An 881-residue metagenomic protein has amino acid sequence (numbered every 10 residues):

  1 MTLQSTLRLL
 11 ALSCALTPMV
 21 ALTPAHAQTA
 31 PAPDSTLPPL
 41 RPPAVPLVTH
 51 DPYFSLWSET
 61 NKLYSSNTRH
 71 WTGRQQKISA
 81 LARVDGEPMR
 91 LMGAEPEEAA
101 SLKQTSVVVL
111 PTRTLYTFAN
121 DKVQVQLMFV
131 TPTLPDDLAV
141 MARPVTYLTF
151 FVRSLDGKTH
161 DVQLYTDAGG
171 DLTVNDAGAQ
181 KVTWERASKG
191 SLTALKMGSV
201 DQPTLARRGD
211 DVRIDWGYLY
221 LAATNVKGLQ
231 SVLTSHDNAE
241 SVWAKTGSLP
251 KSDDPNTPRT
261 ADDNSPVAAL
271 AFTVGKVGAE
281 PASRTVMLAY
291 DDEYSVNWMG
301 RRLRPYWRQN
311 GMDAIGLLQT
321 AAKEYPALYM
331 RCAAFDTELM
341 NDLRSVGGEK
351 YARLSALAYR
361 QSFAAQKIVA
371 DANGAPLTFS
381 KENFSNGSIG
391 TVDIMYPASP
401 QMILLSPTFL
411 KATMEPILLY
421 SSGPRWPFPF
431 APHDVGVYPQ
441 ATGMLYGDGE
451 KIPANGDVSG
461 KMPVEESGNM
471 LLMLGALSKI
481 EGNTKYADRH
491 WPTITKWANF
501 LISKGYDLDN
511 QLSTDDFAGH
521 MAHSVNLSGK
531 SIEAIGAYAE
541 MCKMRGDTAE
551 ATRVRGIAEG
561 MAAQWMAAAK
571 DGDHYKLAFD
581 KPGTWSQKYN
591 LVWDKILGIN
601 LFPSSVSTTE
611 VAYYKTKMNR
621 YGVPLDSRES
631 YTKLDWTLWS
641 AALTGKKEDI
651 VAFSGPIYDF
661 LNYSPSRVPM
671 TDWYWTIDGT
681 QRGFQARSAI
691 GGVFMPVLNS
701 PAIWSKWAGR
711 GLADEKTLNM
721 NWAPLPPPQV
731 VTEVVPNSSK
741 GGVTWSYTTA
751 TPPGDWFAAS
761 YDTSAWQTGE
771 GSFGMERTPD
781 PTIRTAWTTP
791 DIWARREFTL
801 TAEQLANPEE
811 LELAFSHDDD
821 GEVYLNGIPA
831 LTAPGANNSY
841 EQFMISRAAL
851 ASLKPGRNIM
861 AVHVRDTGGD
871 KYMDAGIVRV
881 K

Functional and structural regions predicted by a protein language model:
T29-V45, P135, V140, F151 (+5 more regions): Acidic/polar, glycine-enriched structural segments that form the non-catalytic walls/loops of the carbohydrate-binding
H50-D121, R143, R208-T246: An extended acidic
S55-T60, A80, F118, T149-L155 (+9 more regions): Well-ordered alpha-helical scaffold segments within catalytic/enzyme domains
Q126-L127, A352-D371, G390, W426-P429 (+5 more regions): Aromatic-lined, polymer-binding surfaces characteristic of secreted/periplasmic polysaccharide-degrading enzymes
L192-K251, E382-I394, P400-P407, L418-S421 (+6 more regions): Extended ligand-binding clefts on enzyme/binding-domain cores
Q309-Y329, G387-Y506, S524-C542: Aromatic-rich carbohydrate-recognition surfaces in CAZymes
V730-P753, R847-K881: An acidic-aromatic loop/edge-strand motif
W766, P790, F798, A802-G827 (+1 more regions): Aromatic-lined ligand-binding clefts that engage carbohydrates, nucleic acids, or primary amines
